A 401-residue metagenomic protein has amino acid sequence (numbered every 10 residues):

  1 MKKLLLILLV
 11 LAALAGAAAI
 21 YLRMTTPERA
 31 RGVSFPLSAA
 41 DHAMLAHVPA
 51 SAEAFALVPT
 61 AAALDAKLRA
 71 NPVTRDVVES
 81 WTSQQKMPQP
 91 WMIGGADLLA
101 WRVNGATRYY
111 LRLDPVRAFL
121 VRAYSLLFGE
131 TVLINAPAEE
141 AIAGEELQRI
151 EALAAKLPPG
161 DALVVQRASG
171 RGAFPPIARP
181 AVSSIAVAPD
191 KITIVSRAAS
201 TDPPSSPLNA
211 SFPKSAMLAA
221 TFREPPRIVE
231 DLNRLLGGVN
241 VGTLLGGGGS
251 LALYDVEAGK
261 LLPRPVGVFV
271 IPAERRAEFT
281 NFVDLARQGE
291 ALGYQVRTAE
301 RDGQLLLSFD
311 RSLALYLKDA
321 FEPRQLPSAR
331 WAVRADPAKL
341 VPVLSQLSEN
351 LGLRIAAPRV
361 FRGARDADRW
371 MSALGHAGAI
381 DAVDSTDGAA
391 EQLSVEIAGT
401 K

Functional and structural regions predicted by a protein language model:
K2-Y124, A154-R179, A186-P263, T280-D284 (+3 more regions): Structural boundary/hinge residues at secondary-structure and domain interfaces
G32, L113-R117, N135-I142, P272-A277 (+2 more regions): Helix N-cap motif at beta-to-alpha junctions
I93-A100, S125, P176-V187, G247-Y254 (+4 more regions): Broad, structure-driven detector of short, well-ordered beta-strand segments within folded domains
Y110-F119, P263-E290, Q392-G399: Beta-strand-dominated lipid-handling architectures at cellular/organellar boundaries
R122-R179, Q295-A373: A conserved glycine-rich beta-strand in the N-terminal activation segment of trypsin-fold
V132, E300-L306, V383-K401: A cross-kingdom marker for long, charged
V182, S215-M217, R264-V266, G293 (+3 more regions): Active-site lining segments that contact anionic ligands and/or coordinate catalytic metals
I194-A198, L307-R311, V395-G399: Short, hydrophobic/aromatic-enriched beta-strand segments in well-ordered soluble domains
